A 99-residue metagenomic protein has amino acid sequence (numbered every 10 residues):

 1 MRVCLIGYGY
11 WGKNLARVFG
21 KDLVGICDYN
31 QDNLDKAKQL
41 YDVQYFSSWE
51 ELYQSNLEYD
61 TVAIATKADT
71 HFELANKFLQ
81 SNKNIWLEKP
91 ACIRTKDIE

Functional and structural regions predicted by a protein language model:
M1-D42: N-terminal Rossmann-like dinucleotide-binding module
Q44-E99: Beta-loop-alpha module in the N-terminal Rossmann-like domain of NAD(P)-dependent dehydrogenases, especially those
